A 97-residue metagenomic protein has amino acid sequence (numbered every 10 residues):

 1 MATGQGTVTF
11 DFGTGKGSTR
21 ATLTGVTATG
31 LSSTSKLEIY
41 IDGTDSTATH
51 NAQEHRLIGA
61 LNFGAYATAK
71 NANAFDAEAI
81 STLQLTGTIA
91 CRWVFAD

Functional and structural regions predicted by a protein language model:
M1-S35, G43-D45, E78-D97: Extracellular receptor-binding modules and their adjoining Ser/Thr/Gly/Asp/Asn-rich linkers
G15-T19, G59-E78: Ser/Thr- and Asn-enriched, surface-exposed coil loops between beta-strands
T44-A60: Acidic Ser/Thr/Pro-rich low-complexity disordered segments that often serve as glycosylated linkers/stalks around
T49-N51, K70, A90: Serine/threonine-rich, low-complexity intrinsically disordered segments
